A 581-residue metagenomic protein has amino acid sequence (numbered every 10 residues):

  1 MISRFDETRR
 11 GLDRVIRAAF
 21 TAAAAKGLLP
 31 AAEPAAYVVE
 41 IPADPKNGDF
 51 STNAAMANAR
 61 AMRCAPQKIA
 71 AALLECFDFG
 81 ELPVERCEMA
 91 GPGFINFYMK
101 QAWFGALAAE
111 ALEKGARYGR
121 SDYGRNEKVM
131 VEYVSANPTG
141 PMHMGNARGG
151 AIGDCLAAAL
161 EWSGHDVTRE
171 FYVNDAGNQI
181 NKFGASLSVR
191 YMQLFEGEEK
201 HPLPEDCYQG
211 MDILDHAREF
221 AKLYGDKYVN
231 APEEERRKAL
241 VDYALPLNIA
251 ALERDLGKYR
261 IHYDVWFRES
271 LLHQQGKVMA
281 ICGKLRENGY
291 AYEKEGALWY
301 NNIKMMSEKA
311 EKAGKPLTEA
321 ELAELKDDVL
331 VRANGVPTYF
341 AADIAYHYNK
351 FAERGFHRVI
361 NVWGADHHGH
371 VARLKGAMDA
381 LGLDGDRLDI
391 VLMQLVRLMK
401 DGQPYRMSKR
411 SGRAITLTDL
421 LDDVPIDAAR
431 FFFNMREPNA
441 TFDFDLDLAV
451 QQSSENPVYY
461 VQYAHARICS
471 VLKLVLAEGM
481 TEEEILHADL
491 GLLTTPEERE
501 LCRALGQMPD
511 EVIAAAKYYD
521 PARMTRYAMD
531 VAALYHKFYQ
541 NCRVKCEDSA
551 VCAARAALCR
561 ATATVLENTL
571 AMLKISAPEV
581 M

Functional and structural regions predicted by a protein language model:
I2-G105, E113-A116, R120-M581: Non-catalytic interaction-recognition regions
